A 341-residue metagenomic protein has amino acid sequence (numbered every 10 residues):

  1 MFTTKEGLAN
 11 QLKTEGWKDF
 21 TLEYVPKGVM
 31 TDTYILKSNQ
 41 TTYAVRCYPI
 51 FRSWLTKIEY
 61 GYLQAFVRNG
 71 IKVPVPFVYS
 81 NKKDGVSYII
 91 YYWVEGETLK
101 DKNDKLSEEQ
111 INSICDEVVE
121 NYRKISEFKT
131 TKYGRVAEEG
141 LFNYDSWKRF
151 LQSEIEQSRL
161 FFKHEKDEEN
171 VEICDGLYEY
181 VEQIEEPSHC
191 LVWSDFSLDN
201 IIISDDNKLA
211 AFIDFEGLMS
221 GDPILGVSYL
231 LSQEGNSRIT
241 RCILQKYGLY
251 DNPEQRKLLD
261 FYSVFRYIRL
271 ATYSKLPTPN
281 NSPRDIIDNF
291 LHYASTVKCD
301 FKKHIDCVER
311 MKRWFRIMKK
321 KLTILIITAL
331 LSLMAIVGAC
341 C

Functional and structural regions predicted by a protein language model:
F2-K18, I111, D116, E127-S194 (+5 more regions): An alpha-helical support segment within catalytic cores of ATP-dependent transferases
E23-L141, D145: ATP-binding pocket architecture of kinase catalytic cores
Q40, G85-V86, P187-H189, K208: Conserved catalytic motifs of the protein kinase core domain
H189-V192, S197-R256: Active-site Asp-x-Gly
S220, L231-C307: A conserved long alpha-helix in the C-terminal portion of kinase-like catalytic domains
I317-T328: N-terminal Sec-pathway targeting helices
V337-C341: Sec-dependent signal peptide cleavage junction
